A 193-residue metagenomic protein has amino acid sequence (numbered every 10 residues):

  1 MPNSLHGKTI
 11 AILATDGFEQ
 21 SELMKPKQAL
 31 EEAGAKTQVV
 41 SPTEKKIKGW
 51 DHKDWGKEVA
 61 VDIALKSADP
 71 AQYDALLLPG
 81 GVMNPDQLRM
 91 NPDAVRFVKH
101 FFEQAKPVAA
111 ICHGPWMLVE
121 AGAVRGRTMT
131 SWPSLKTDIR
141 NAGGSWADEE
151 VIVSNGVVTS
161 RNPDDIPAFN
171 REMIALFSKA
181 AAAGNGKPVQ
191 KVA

Functional and structural regions predicted by a protein language model:
M1-Q104, V108, W116-T128, K136-A193: Extended, subdomain-level signal for the structured scaffold at the beginning of enzyme domains
C112: Catalytic nucleophile serine of serine hydrolases, specifically the conserved "nucleophile elbow" pentapeptide
